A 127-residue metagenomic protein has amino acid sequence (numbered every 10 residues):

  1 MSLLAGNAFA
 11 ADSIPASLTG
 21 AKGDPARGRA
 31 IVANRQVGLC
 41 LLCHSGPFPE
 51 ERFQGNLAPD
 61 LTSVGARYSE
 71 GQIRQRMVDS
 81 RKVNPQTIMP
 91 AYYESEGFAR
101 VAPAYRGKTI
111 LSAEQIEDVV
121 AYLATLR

Functional and structural regions predicted by a protein language model:
M1-L4: Bacterial N-terminal signal peptides
A11-R35: Electrostatic cytochrome c docking/interface patches
T19-K22, I31, S45-D79, I88-A102: Gly/Gly-Pro-rich "capping" loops immediately C-terminal to redox-active cysteine motifs in periplasmic/lumenal
A26-L41, Q54-G55, K108-E114: Sequence context surrounding c-type heme c attachment/ligation sites in exported
G28, Q36-P47, I73, V119 (+1 more regions): The canonical Cys-X-X-Cys-His
V37, D79-V83: Glycine-rich, acidic and aromatic/proline-enriched surface loops and short helix-turn segments that act as binding
Q75, Y92-R127: C-terminal capping alpha-helices of c-type cytochrome domains
